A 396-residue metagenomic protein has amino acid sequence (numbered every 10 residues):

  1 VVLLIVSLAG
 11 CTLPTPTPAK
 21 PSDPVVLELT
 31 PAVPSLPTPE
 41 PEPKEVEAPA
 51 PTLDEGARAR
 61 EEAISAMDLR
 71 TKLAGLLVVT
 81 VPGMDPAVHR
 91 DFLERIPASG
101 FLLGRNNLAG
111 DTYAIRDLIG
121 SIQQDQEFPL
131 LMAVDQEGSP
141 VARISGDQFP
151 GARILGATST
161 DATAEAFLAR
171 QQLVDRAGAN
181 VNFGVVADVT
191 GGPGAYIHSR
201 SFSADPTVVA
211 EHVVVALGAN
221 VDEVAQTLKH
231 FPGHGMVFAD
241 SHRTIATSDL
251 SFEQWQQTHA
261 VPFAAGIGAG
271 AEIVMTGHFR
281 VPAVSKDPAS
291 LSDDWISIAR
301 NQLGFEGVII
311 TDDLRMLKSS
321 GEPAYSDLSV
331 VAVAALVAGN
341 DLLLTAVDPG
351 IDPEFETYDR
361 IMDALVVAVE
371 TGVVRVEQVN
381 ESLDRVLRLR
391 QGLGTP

Functional and structural regions predicted by a protein language model:
S7-G10: C-terminal motif of bacterial Sec signal peptides marking the signal peptidase cleavage site
T12-M132, S139-R143, R388: N-terminal hydrophobic targeting/anchoring segments and the immediately downstream early-domain regions of hydrolases
D68, D111-S121, E211-V373: Second-shell residues forming the walls of enzyme active-site clefts
A74-V81, S99-L103, L130-Q136, V181-V185 (+5 more regions): Hydrophobic faces of well-ordered beta-strands that scaffold small-molecule active sites in alpha/beta enzyme cores
P82-R95, T163-L173, Q256-F263, S326-A334: Short, acidic/polar
D111-A114, A157-A169, T207-E211, W255: Glycine-rich anion/phosphate-binding loops
Q123-Q148, T163-V189, V209-G233: Glycine-rich, aromatic-flanked loop segments that form ligand/cofactor-binding clefts across common enzyme folds
V367-P396: Mid-to-C-terminal alpha-helical segments outside catalytic/metal-binding sites
